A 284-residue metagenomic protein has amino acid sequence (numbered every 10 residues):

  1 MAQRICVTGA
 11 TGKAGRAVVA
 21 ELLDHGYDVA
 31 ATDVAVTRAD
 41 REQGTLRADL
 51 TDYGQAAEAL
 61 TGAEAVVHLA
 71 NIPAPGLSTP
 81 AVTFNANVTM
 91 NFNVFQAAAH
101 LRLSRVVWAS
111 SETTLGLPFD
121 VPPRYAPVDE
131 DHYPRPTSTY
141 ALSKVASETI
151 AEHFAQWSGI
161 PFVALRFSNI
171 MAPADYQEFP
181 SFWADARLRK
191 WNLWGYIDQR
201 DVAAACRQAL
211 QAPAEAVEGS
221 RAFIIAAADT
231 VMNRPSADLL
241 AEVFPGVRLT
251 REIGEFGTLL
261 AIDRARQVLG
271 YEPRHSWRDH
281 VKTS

Functional and structural regions predicted by a protein language model:
I5-H25: N-terminal Rossmann NAD(P)H-binding glycine-rich loop of SDR-like oxidoreductase domains
R38, A48-A86: NAD(P)H-binding glycine-rich loop region in Rossmannoid oxidoreductase-like domains and their noncatalytic homologs
V66, S78-V107: NAD(P)-cofactor binding segment of oxidoreductase domains
N85, V121-S158, R189: Catalytic helix-loop patch of NAD(P)-dependent Rossmann-fold dehydrogenases
V88-V94, S143-A151, Q199-V202: Conserved catalytic Lys-bearing alpha helix of Rossmann-like short-chain dehydrogenase/reductases
N93-T137: Conserved Rossmann-fold NAD(P)-dependent oxidoreductase catalytic core, especially the SDR/UDP-sugar
I170-R187, N192-S220: Alpha-helical substrate-binding/gating segment
D201, A205-S284: C-terminal substrate-binding subdomain of Rossmann-fold SDR/epimerase-dehydratase oxidoreductases
